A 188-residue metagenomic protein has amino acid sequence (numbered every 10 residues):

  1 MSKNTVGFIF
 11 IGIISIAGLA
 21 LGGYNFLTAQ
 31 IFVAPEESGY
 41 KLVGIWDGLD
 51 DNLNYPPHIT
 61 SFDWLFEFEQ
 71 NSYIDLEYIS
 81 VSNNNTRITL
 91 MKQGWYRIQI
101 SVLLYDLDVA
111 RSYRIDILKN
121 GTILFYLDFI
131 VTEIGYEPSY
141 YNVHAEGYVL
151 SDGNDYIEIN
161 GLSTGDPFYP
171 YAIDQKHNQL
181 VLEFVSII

Functional and structural regions predicted by a protein language model:
M1-V33: Secretory targeting signatures
Y24-R111, I130-I134, P167-I188: Terminal (often C-terminal
I98, Y126-L127, I159: Short hydrophobic/aromatic-rich beta-strand segments that constitute the beta-sheet cores of beta-sandwich/beta-barrel
V102-L104, V149, S163: Hydrophobic beta-strand positions in extracellular immunoglobulin-like domains
R111-I123: Short, surface-exposed beta-strand/strand-loop-strand elements in extracellular ectodomains
L127-H144: Extracellular carbohydrate recognition and processing domains and analogous Trp-centered ligand-binding platforms
Y140-E158: Short, surface-exposed tryptophan/glycine-enriched loops that mediate extracellular molecular recognition
N160-P167: Short beta-strand-plus-loop segments that form exposed binding edges in beta-rich domains
